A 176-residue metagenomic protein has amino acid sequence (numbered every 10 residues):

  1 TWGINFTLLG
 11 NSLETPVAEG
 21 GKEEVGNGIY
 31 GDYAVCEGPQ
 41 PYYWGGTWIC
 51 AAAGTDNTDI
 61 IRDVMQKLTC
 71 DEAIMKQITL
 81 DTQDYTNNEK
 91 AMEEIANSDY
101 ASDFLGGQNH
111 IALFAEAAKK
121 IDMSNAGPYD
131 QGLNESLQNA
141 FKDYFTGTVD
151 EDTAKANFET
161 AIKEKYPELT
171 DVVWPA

Functional and structural regions predicted by a protein language model:
T1-I60: Extracytoplasmic/periplasmic substrate-binding proteins
N27-G31, T79-N139, D143, D171-A176: Long, aromatic- and glycine/proline-rich binding clefts that accommodate carbohydrate-like moieties
Y43, D71, K120, T160-K165: A short structural micro-motif
T47-T86: Bilobed periplasmic-binding protein/Venus flytrap-like ligand-binding cleft at the lobe interface of extracytoplasmic
T55-D59, G127-Q131, E135, V149-D152: Soluble non-cytosolic domains of exported or imported proteins
D143-F158: Short, charged, surface-exposed loops that flank catalytic or proteolytic processing sites
T160-A176: Short, low-complexity disordered leader/linker segments with a strong preference for bacterial N-terminal type II
